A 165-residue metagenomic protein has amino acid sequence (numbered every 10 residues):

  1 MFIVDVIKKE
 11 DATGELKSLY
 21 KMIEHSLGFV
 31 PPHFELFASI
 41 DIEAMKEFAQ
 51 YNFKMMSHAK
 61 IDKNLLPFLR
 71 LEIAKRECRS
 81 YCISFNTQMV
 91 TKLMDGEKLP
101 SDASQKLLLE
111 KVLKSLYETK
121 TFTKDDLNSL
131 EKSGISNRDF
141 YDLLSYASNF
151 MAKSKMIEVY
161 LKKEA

Functional and structural regions predicted by a protein language model:
M1-A165: Hydrophobic alpha-helical segments
